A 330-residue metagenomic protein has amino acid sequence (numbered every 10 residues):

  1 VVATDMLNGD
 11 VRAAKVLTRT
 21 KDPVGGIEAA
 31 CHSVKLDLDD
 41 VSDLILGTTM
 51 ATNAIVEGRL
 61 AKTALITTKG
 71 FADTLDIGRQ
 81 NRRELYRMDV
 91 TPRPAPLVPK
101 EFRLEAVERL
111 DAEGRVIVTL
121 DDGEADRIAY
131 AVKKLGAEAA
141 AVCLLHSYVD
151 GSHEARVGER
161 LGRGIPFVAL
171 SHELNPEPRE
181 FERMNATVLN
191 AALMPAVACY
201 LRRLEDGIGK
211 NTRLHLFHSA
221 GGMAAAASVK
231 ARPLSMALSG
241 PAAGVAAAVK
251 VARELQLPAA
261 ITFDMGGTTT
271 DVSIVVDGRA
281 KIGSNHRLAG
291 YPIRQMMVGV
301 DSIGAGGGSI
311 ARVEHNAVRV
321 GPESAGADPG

Functional and structural regions predicted by a protein language model:
V1-G330: N-terminally biased helix-coil "hinge/interface" segments that flank
